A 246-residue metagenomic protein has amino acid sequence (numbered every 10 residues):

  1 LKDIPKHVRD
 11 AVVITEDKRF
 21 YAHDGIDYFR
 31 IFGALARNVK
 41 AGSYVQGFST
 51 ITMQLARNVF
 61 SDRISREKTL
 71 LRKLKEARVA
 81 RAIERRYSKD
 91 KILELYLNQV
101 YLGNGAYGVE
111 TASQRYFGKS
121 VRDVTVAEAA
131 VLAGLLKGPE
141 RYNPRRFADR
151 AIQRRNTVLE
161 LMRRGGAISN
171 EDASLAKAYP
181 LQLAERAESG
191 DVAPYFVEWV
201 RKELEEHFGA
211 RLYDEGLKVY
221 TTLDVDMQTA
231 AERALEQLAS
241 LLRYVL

Functional and structural regions predicted by a protein language model:
L1, T15, A77-R78: N-terminal post-signal-peptidase region of extra-cytosolic proteins
K2-D3, A82: A structural micro-motif recognizing beta-strand termini and the immediately following turn/loop segments
D3-A11, S88-D90: Periplasmic N-terminal gating module of Gram-negative TonB-dependent outer-membrane receptors
R9-E16, T157-V158: A short alpha-helix/helix-coil micro-patch that ends at or immediately precedes a cysteine
T15-I31, L35-N38, G138-R141: Cell-wall polysaccharide-cleaving catalytic domain and substrate-binding groove, primarily in peptidoglycan/chitin
R19-A22, S43-A239: Non-catalytic, structured segments within soluble enzyme domains
L242-L246: Short helix/loop segment immediately N-terminal to the Walker
